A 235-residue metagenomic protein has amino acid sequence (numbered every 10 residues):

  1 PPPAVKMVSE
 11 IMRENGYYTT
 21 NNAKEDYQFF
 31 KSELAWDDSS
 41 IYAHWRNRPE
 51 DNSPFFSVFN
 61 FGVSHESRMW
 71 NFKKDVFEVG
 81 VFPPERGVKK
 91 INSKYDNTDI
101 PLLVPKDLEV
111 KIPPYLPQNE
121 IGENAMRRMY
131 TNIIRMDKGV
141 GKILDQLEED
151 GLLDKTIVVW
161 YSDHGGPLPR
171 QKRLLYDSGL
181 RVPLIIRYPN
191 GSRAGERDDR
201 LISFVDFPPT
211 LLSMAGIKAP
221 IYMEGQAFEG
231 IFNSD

Functional and structural regions predicted by a protein language model:
P1-W70, Q226, I231-D235: Catalytic-site neighborhoods of secreted/periplasmic enzymes that process anionic sulfate/phosphate groups
R48-P208, L212-Q226, F232-S234: Active-site-proximal cap/lid insertion segments
